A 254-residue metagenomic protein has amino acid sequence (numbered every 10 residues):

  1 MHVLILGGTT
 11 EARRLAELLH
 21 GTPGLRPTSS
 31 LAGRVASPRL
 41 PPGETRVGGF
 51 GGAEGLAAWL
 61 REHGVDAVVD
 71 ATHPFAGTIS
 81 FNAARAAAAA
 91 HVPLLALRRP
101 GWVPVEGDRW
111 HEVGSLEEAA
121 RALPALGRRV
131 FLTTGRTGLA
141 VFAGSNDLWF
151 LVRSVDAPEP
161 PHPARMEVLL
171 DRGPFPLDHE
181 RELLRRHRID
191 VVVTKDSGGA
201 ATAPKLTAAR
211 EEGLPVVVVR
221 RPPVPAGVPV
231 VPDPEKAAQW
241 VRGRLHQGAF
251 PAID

Functional and structural regions predicted by a protein language model:
M1-A67, G77-F81, A87-L97, V103-R129 (+3 more regions): SAM-dependent methyltransferases
H73: Histidine-centered active-site/metal-ligand motif
